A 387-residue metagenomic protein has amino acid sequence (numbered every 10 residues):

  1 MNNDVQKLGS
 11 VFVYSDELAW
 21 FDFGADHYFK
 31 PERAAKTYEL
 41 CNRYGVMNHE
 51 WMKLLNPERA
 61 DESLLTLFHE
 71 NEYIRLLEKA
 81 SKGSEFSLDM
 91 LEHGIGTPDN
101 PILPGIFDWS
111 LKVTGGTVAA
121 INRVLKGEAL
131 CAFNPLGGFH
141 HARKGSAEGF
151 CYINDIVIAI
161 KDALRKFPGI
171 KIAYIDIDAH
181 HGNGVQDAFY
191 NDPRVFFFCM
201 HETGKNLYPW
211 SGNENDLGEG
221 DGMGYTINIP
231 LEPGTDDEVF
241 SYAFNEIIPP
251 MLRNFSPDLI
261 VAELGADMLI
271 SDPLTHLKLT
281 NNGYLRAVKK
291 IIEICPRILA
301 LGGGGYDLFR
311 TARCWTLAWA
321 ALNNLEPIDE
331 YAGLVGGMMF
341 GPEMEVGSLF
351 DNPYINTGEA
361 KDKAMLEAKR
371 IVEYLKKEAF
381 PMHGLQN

Functional and structural regions predicted by a protein language model:
M1-H69: N-terminal low-complexity, Ser/Thr- and acidic-residue-enriched intrinsically disordered segments
N2-Y14, A19-D22, A80-N387: A general "terminal functional-core" signal
G45-E50, E72, G127, F167: Short glycine-centered helix-capping/turn motifs at secondary-structure transition points
H69-K82: Short, structured active-site "lid" loops
